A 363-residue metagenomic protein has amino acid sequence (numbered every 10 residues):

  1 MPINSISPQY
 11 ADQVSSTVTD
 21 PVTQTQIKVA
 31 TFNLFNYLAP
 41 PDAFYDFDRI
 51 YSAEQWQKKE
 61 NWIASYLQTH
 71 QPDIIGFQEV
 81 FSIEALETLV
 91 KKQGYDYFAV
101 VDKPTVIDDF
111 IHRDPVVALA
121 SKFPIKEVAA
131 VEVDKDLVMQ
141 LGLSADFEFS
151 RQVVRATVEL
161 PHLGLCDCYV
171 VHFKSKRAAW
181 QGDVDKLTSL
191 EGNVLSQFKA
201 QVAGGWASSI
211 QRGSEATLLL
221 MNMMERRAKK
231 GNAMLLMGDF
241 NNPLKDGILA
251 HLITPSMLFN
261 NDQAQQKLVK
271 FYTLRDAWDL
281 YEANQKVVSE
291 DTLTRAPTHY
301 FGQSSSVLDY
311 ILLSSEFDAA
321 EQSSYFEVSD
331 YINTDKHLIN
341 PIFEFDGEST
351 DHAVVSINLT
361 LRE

Functional and structural regions predicted by a protein language model:
P2-P115, G192-L195, N340-V354, N358-E363: N-terminal, active-site-proximal structural segment of metallo-dependent hydrolase catalytic domains
P2-V18, A130, D146-F149, L220-L235 (+1 more regions): Metal-dependent phosphoester-hydrolase catalytic domains
I27-A39, L165-K174, Q197, Q201-G205: Active-site-proximal beta-strand elements of phosphoester/diester hydrolases
F32, Q78, V171, G238-D239: Active-site flanking residues adjacent to catalytic metal/cofactor-binding acidic residues
Y37-D42, R177-A179, A320-E321: Short, solvent-exposed loop/turn elements at domain surfaces
G76, V80-A178: Structured beta-strand-rich core segments of catalytic domains in phosphoester-bond hydrolases
V171-K199: A structural motif
V202-K230: A long, amphipathic alpha-helix that forms part of the scaffold/cap immediately adjacent to metal-dependent active
